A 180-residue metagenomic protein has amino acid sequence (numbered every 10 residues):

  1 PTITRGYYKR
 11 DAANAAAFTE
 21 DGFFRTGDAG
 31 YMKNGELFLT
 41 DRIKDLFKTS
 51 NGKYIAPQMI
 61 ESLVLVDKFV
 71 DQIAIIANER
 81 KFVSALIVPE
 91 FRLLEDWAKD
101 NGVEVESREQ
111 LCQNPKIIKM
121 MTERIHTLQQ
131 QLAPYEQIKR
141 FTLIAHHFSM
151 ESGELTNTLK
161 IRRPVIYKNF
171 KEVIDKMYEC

Functional and structural regions predicted by a protein language model:
P1-T49, V66: Conserved ATP-binding/catalytic segment of the ANL
R5-A12, R92-D100: Cytochrome P450 core scaffold surrounding the K-helix E-X-X-R motif and the conserved "meander" helix-loop region
A29, D67-R92, C180: C-terminal boundary motif of the adenylate-forming
G35-E36, V64, A85, F141: Residue-level signal for inorganic ion chemistry
F47, Q72-I75, W97, T122-C180: Conserved C-terminal "lid"/linker of ANL adenylate-forming enzymes
L94-N114: A solvent-exposed, charged loop/short amphipathic helix patch at secondary-structure junctions
